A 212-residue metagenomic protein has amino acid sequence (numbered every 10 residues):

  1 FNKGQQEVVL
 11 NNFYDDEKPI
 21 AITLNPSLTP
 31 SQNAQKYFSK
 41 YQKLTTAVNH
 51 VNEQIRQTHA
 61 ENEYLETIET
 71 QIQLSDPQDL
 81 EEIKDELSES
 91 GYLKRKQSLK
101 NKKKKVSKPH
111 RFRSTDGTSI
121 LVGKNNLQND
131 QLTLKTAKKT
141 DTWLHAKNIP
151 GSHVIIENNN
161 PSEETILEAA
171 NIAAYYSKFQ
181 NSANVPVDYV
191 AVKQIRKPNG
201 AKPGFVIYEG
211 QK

Functional and structural regions predicted by a protein language model:
F1-K212: Extended, highly charged segments
